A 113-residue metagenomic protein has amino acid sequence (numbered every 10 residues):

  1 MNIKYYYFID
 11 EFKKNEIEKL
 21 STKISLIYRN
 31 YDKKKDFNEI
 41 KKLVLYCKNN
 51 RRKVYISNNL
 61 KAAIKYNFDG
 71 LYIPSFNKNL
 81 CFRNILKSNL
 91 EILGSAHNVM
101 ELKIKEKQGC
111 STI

Functional and structural regions predicted by a protein language model:
M1-N79, I85-H97, K103-C110: Conserved N-terminal beta1-alpha1 strand-loop-helix module at the mouth
